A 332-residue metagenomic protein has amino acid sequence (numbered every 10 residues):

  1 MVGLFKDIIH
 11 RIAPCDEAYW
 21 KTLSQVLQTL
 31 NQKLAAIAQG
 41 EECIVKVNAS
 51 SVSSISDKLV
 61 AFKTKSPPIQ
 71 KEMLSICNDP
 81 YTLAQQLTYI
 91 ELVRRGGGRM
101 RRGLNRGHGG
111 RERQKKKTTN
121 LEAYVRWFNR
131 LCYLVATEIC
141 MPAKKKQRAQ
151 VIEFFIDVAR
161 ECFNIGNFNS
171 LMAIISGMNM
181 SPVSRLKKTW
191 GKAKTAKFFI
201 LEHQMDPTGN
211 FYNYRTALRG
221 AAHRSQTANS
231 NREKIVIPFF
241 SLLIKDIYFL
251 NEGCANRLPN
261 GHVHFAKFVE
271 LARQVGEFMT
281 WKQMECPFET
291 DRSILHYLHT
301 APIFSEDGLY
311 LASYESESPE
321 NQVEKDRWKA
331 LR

Functional and structural regions predicted by a protein language model:
M1-C15, A143, V151, F155-K192: Extended amphipathic alpha-helical scaffold segments
M1-F5, G110, W127-V135, I152-F155: HEAT-repeat alpha-solenoid elements in large eukaryotic scaffold proteins
C15-W127, E138, P142, Q150 (+1 more regions): Intrinsically disordered, proline- and charge-rich regulatory regions of large eukaryotic scaffolds/adaptors
